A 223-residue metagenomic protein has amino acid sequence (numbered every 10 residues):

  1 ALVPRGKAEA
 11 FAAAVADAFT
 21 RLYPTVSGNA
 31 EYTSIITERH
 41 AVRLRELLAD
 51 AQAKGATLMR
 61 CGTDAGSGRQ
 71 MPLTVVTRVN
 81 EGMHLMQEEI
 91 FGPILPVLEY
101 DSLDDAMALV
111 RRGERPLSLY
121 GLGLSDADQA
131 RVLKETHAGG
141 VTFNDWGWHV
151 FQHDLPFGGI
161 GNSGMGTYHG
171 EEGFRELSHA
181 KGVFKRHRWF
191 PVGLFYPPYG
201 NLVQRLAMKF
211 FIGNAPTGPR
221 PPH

Functional and structural regions predicted by a protein language model:
A1-L2, D145: Short internal beta-strands
V3-R115, G121, A127: NAD(P)-dependent aldehyde/semialdehyde dehydrogenase
Q70-H223: Conserved C-terminal structural/oligomerization subdomain of aldehyde/semialdehyde dehydrogenase
